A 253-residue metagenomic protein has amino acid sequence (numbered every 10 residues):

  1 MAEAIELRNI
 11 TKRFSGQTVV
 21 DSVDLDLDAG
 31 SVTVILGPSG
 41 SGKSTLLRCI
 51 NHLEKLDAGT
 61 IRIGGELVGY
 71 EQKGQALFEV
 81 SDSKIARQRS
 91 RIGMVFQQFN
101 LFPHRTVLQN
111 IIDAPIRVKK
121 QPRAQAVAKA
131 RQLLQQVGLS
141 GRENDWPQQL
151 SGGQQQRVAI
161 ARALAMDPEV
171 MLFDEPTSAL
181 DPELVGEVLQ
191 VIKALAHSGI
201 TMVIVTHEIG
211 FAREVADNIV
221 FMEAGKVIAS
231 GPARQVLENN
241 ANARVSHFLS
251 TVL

Functional and structural regions predicted by a protein language model:
V68-G93, R123-A124, V236-N240: ABC ATPase NBD coupling module
W146-L150, Q154: Conserved ABC ATPase signature
A165-E169: A short, proline-enriched helix->beta-strand linker immediately N-terminal to the Walker B motif in ABC-type P-loop
M171-D174: Catalytic Walker B motif of ABC-type/P-loop ATPase nucleotide-binding domains
S230-G231: ABC ATPase "signature
